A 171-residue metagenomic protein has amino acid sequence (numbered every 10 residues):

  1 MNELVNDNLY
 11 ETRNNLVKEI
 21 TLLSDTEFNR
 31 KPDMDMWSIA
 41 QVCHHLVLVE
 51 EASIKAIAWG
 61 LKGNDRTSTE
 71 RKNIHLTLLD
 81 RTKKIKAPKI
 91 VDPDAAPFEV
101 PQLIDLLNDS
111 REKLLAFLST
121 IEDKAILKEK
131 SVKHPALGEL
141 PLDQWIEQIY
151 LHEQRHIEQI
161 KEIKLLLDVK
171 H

Functional and structural regions predicted by a protein language model:
M1, L9, N15-L16, I20-L48: Long, hydrophobic N-terminal alpha-helical segment
N2-V5, A96, V100, L142 (+1 more regions): Amphipathic alpha-helical coiled-coil segments and their boundaries
L4-V5, E11-N14, D123-I126: Metal-centered catalytic cores of metalloenzymes
N6, Y10, C43, V47 (+4 more regions): Short amphipathic alpha-helical segments with heptad-repeat character
R13-T21, E50-I54, A58, R111-E122 (+2 more regions): Structural signal for well-ordered, non-membrane alpha-helices
T21-D33, I90-F98, E112-W145: Acidic interhelical loop/turn segments
P32-L78, L127-H171: Short, contiguous alpha-helical
R81-D105, D109: Alpha-helix-centered segments that form part of catalytic cores
